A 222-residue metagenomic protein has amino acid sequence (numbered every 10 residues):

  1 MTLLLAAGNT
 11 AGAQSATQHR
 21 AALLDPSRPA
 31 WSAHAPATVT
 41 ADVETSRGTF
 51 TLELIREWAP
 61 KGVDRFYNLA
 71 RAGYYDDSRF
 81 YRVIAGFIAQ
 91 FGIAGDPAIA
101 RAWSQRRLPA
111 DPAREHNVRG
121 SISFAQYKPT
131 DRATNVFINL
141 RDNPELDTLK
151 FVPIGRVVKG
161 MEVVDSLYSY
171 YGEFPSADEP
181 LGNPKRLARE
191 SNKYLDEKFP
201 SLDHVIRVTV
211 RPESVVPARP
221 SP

Functional and structural regions predicted by a protein language model:
M1-G8: Bacterial N-terminal signal peptides
A11-P222: Cyclophilin-like peptidyl-prolyl cis-trans isomerases
